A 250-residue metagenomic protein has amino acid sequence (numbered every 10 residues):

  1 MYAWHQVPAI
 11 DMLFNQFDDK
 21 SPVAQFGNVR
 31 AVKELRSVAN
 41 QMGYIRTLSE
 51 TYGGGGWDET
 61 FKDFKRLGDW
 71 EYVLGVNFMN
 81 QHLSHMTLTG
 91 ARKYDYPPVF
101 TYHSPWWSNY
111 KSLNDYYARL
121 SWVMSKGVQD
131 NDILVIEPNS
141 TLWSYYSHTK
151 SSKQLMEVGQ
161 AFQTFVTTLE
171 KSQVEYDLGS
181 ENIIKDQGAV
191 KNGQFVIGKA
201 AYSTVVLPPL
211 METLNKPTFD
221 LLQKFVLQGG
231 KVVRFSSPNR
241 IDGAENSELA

Functional and structural regions predicted by a protein language model:
M1-P8, M12-A250: Carbohydrate-binding surfaces of carbohydrate-active enzymes
